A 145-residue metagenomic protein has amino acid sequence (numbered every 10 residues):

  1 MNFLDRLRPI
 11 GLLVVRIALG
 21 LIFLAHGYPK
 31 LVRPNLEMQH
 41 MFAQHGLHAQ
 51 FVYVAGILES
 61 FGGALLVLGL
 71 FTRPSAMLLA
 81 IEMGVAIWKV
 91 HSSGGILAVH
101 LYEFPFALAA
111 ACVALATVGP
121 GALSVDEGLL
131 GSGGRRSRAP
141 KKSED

Functional and structural regions predicted by a protein language model:
M1-V32, Q50-I57, F61, V67-D145: Extended, low-polarity transmembrane helix blocks
V32-G46: Membrane-interface interhelical connector segments
